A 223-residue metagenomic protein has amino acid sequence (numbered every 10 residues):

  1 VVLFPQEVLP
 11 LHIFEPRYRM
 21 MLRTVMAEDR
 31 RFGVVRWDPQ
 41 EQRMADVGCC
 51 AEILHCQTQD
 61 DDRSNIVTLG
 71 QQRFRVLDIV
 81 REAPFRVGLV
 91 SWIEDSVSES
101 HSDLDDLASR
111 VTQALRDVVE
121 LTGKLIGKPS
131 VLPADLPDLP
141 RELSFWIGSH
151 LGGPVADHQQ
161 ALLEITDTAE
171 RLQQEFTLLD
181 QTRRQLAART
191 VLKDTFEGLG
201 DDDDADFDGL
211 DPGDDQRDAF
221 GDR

Functional and structural regions predicted by a protein language model:
V1-R223: N-terminal low-complexity, acidic/polar interaction/targeting segments
